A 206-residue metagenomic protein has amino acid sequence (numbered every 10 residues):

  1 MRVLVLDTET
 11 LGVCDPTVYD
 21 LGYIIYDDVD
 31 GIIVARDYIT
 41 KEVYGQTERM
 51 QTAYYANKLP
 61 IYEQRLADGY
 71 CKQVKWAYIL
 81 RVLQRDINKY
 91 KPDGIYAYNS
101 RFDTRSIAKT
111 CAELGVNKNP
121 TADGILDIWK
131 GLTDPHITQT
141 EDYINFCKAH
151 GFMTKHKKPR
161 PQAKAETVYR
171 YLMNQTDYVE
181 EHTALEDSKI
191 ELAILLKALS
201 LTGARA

Functional and structural regions predicted by a protein language model:
R2-T110: Conserved non-catalytic scaffold segment of RNase H-like nuclease domains
V13-D15, T133, A193: Conserved protein kinase catalytic core
Y38-E42, P120-I137: A short, structured active-site edge motif that brings together acidic residues
Y44-Y62, K130-E186: Active-site-proximal helix-loop-helix substrate-binding element of RNase H-like nuclease domains
R65-Y70, L114-P120, Q175-E180: Short, polar/flexible loop-turn hinges at active-site or ligand-entry regions and domain interfaces
K91-R101, R105-S106, T110-C111, G151-A206: Acidic, Mg2+-coordinating catalytic module of metal-dependent nucleases/exonucleases that use a two-metal-ion mechanism
F102-L126: Substrate-recognition/cap helix-loop segment adjacent to the acidic, metal-dependent catalytic center of Asp-based
